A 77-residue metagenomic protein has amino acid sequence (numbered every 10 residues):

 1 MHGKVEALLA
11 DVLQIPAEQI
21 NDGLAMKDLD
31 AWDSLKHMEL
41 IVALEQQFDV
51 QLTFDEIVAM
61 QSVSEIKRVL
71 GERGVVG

Functional and structural regions predicted by a protein language model:
M1-V42, Q46-G77: Phosphopantetheine-dependent thiolation modules in NRPS/PKS and related acyl-activating systems
